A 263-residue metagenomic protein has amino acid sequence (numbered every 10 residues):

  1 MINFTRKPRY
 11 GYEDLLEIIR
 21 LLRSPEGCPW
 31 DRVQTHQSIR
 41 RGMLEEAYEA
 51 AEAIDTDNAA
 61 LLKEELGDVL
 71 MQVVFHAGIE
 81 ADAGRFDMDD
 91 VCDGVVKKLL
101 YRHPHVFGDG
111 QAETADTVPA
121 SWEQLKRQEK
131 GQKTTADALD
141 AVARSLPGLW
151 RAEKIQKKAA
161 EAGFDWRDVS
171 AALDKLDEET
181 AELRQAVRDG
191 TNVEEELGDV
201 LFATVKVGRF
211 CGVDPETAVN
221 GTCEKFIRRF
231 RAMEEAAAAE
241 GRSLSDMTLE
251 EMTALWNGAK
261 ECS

Functional and structural regions predicted by a protein language model:
M1-E65, M71-L197, L201-S263: Flexible "arm" and connector segments at domain edges
